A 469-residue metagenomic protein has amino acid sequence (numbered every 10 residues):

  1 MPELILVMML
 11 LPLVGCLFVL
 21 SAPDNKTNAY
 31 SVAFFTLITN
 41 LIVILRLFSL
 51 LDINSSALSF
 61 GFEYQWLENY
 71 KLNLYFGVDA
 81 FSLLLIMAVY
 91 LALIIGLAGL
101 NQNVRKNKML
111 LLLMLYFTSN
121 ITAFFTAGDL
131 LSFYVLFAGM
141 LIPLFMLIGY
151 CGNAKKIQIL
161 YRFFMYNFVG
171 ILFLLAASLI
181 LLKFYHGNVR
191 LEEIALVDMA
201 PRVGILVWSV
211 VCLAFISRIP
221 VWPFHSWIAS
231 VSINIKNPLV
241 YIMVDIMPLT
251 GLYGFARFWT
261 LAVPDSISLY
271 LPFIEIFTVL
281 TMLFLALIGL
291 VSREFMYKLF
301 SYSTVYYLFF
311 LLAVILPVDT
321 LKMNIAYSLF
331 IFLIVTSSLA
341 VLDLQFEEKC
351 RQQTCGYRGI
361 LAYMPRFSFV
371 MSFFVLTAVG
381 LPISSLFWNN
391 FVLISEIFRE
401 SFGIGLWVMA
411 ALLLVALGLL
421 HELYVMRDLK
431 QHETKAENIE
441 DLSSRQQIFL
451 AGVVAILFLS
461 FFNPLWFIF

Functional and structural regions predicted by a protein language model:
M1-L11, V78-V89, L130-P143, G204-S217 (+2 more regions): Structural signature of hydrophobic alpha-helical transmembrane segments
P2-L4, F18-R105, L111-L112: Transmembrane helix-loop-helix hairpins at membrane boundaries of multipass inner-membrane proteins
K26-T27, L112-Y116, N120-V203, G289-T354: Alpha-helical multi-pass transmembrane bundles of energy-transducing inner-membrane proteins
Y64-L84, L196-W208, F398-I404: Short aromatic-rich membrane-water interface segments that cap or initiate transmembrane helices in multi-pass membrane
L147, F309-T320, N389-L406: Interfacial segments of multi-pass membrane proteins
G187, M364-R366, A416-F469: Cytoplasmic/organellar membrane-interface segments at the starts of transmembrane helices in multi-pass inner-membrane
I205, S209-F273, S301: Short helix-boundary/re-entrant hairpin motifs in multi-pass inner-membrane proteins
W222, F330-R351, S368, R399 (+1 more regions): Predominantly late transmembrane helices and immediately cytosolic-facing juxtamembrane segments
